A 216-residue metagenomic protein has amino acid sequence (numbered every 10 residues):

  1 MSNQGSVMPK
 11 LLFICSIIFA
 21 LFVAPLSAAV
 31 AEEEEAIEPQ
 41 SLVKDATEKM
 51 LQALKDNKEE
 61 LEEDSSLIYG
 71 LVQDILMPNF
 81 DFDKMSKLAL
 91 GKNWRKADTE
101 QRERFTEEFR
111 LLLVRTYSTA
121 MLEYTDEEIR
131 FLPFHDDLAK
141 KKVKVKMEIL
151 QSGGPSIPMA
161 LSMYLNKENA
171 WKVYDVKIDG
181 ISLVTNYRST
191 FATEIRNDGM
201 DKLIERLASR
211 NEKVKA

Functional and structural regions predicted by a protein language model:
N3-C15: Bacterial N-terminal signal peptides that target proteins for export
I14-P25: Bacterial N-terminal signal peptides
P25-E32: Sec/Tat signal peptide C-region and signal peptidase I cleavage site
E35-Y117: Early exported N-terminus immediately downstream of N-terminal targeting peptides
W94, L111-L112, D136-D137, Q151 (+1 more regions): Solvent-exposed loop/turn segments at secondary-structure junctions within structured extracellular/periplasmic domains
R115-A160, R210-A216: Surface-exposed, charged secondary-structure patches
I157-T185: Short beta-strand edge/turn micro-motifs at domain boundaries
D175-A216: Low-complexity, intrinsically disordered terminal/linker segments enriched in charged and Gly/Pro repeats
